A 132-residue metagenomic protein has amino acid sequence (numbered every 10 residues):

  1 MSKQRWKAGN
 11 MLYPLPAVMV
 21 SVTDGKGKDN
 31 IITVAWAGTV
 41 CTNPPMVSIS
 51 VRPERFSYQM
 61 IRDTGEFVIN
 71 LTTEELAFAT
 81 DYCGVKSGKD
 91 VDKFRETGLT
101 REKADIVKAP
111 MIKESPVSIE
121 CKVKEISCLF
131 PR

Functional and structural regions predicted by a protein language model:
M1-T33, G38-R132: Active-site-proximal mixed secondary-structure blocks
